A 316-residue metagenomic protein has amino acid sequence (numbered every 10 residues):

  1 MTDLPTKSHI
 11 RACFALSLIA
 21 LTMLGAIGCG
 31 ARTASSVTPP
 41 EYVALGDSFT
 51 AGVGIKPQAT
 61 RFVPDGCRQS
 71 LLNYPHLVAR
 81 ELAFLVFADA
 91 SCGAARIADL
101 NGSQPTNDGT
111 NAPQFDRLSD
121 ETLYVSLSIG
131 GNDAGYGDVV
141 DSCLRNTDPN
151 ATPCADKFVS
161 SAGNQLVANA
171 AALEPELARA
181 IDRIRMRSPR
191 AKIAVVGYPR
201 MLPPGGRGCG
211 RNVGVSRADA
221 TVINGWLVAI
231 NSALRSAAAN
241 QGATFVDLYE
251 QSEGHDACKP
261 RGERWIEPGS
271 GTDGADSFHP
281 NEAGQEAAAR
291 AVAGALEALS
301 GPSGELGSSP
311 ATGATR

Functional and structural regions predicted by a protein language model:
D3-L16: Bacterial N-terminal signal peptides that target proteins for export
A26-G28: C-terminal motif of bacterial Sec signal peptides marking the signal peptidase cleavage site
A31-S36, G225-W226, S300-R316: Composition-driven, intrinsically disordered low-complexity tracts enriched in small residues
T33-C92, F115, L144-P149: Serine-esterase "nucleophile elbow" of acetyl-processing enzymes
E41-L45, T50-G52, V86-S91, L123-S128 (+3 more regions): Structural recognition of the beta-strand scaffold that forms the well-ordered cores of secreted hydrolase catalytic
V53-I55, D108-A168, R200-L202: Oxyanion-hole/transition-state-stabilizing segment in secreted/luminal serine hydrolases and related acyltransferases
Y124-L127, P149-R185, A194, Y198-R235 (+1 more regions): Conserved N-terminal glycine/acidic-rich loop preference
P199-G307: Catalytic His-Asp segment of secreted/periplasmic serine-dependent ester chemistry enzymes
